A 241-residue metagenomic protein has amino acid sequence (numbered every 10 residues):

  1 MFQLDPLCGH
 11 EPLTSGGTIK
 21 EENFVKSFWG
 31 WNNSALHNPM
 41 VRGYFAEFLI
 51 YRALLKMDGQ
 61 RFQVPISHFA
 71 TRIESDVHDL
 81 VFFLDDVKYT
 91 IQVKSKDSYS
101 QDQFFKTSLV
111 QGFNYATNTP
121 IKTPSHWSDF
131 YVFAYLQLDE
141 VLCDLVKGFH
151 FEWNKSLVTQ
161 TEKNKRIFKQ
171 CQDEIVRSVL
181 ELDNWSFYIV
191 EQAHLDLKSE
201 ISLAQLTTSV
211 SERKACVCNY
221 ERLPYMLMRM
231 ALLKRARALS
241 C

Functional and structural regions predicted by a protein language model:
M1-H78, F82-Y89, K94-C241: Nucleic-acid endonuclease domains
